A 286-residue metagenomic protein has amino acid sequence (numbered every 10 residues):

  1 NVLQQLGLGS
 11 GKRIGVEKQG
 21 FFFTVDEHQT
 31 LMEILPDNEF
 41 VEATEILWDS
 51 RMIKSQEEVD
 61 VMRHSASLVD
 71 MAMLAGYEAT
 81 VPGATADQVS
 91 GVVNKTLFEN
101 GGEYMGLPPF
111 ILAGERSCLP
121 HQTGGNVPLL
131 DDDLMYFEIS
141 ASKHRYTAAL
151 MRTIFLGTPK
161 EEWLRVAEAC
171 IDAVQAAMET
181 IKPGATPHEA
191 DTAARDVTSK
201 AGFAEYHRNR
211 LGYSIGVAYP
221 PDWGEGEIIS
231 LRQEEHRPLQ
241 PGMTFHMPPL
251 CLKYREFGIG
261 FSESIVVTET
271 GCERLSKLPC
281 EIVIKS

Functional and structural regions predicted by a protein language model:
N1-S286: Active-site neighborhoods and metal-handling regions in enzymes and metal-associated proteins
